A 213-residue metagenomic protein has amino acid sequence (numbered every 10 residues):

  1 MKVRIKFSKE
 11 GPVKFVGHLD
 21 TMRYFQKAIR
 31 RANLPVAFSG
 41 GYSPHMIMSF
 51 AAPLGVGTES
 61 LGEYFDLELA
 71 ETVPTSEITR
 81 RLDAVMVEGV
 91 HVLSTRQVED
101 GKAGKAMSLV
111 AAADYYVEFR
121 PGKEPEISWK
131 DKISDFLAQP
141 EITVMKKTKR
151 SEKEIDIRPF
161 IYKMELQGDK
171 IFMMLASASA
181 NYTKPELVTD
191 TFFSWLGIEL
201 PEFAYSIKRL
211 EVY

Functional and structural regions predicted by a protein language model:
K6-S8, P12, V16, D20: Extended, well-folded interaction surfaces typified by the phenylalanyl-tRNA synthetase beta subunit core
F7-K9, L67-V73, V117-K123, M173-S177: Short beta-strand-to-loop capping motifs
P12, M22, R31, P35-V36 (+2 more regions): Short Lys/Arg-rich amphipathic alpha-helical segments
A37-L69: Short, charge-patterned binding micro-sites
L61-Y116: Ordered, amphipathic secondary-structure segments that act as subunit-interaction surfaces in large macromolecular
I78-M86, S128-L137, V188: Short amphipathic alpha-helices in soluble, non-transmembrane regions that often serve as interface/regulatory elements
S134-Y213: Core RNA-modification/binding signature centered on pseudouridine synthases
